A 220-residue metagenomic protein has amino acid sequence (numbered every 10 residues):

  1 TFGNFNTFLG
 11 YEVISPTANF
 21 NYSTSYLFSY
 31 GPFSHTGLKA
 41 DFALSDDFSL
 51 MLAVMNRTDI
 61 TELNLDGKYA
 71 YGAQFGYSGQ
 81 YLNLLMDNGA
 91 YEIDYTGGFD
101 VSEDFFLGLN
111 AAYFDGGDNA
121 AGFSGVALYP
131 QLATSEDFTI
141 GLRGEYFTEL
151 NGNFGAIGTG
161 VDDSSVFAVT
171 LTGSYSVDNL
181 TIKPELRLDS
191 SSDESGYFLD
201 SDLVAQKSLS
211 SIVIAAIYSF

Functional and structural regions predicted by a protein language model:
T1-G76, Y81-L84: Surface-exposed coil loops of outer-membrane beta-barrel proteins
V13, S78-Y81, N88-F220: Outer-membrane beta-barrel pore domains
